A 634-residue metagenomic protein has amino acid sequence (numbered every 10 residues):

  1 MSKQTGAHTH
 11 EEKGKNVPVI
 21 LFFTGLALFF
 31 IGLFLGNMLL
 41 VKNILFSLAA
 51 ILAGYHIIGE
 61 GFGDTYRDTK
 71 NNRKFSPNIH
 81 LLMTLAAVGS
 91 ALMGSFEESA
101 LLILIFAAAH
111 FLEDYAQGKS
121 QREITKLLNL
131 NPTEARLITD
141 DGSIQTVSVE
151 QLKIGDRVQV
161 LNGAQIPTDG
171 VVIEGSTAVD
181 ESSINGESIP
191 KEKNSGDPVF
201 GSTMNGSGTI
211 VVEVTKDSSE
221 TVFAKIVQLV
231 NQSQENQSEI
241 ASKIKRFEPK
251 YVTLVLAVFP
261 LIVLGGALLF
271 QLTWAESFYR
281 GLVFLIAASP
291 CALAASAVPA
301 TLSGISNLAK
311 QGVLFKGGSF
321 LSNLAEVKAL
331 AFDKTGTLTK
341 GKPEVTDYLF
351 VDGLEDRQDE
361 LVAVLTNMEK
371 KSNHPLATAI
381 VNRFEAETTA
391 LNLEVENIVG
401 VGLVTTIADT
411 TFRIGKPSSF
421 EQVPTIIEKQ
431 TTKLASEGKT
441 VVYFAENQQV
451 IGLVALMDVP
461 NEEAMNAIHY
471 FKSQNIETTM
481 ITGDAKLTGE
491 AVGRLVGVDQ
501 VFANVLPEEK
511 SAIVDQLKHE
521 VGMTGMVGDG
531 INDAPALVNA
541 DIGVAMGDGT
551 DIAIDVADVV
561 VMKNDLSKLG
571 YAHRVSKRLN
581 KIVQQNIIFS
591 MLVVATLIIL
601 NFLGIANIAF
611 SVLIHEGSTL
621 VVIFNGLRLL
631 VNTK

Functional and structural regions predicted by a protein language model:
S2-K3, L33, F46-P132, R157 (+2 more regions): Actuator/coupling domain of P-type ATPases
S2-N16, F29-L35, E60-Y66, K70 (+3 more regions): Membrane-embedded alpha-helical bundles of multi-pass transporters
N43-R67, L101-D114, K119-K126, S238-F332 (+3 more regions): Hydrophobic alpha-helical transmembrane segments
K126-V212, K216-D217, S319-L365, T406: Conserved cytosolic catalytic loops of P-type ATPases
I210-K216, V442, T479, I552 (+1 more regions): A short beta-strand structural signal in non-transmembrane regions
F350-Q474, Q500: P-type ATPase nucleotide-binding
D409, G452-Q585: Conserved ATP-binding TGD loop and adjacent catalytic N/P-domain core of P-type ATPases
